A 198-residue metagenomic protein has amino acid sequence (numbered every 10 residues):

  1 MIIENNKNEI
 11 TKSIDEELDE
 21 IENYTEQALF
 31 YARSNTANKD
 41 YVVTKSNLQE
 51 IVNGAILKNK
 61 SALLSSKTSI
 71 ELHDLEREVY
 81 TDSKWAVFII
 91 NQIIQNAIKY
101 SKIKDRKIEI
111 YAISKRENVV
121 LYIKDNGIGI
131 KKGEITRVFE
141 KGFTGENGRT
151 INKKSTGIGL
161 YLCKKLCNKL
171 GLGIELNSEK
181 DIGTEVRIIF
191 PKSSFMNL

Functional and structural regions predicted by a protein language model:
T36-Y41, D74, E78-D82: Conserved micro-motifs of the catalytic ATP-binding
A62-L72: Short conserved segments within the C-terminal catalytic ATPase subdomain
A97-I98: Short helix-loop "hinge" at the ATP-lid/N-box region of the Bergerat-fold HATPase_c
K107-E117: Short beta-strand/loop element within the Bergerat-fold HATPase_c
D125: Acidic ATP/Mg2+-coordinating residue in the GHKL
I130-F143: Short conserved segment of the HATPase_c
